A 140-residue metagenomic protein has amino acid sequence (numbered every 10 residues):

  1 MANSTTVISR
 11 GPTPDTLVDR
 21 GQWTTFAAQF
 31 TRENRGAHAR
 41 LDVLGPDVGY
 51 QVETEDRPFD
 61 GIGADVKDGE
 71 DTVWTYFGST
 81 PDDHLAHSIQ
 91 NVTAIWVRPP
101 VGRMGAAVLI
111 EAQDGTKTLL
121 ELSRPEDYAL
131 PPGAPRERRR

Functional and structural regions predicted by a protein language model:
A2-T5: Contiguous mid-protein beta-loop-alpha structural module that forms a pocket-lining wall or clamp of enzyme active
S9-R35: N-terminal leader/targeting segments and the immediate start of mature chains
R35-L44: A short, Trp-centered hydrophobic/proline-enriched beta-strand micro-motif
H38, D56, T72: Beta-strand-rich binding-surface signature of beta-sandwich/beta-barrel folds used to engage anionic ligands
V43-G49, F77-S79, I110-D114: Short acidic, glycine-rich loop/turn motifs
D47-P58, I89-Q90: Short coil-to-beta-strand transition motifs
D60-A106: Amphipathic protein-protein interaction modules
H87-R140: Helix-rich interaction surfaces within compact, conserved domain-sized segments that mediate assembly or partner
